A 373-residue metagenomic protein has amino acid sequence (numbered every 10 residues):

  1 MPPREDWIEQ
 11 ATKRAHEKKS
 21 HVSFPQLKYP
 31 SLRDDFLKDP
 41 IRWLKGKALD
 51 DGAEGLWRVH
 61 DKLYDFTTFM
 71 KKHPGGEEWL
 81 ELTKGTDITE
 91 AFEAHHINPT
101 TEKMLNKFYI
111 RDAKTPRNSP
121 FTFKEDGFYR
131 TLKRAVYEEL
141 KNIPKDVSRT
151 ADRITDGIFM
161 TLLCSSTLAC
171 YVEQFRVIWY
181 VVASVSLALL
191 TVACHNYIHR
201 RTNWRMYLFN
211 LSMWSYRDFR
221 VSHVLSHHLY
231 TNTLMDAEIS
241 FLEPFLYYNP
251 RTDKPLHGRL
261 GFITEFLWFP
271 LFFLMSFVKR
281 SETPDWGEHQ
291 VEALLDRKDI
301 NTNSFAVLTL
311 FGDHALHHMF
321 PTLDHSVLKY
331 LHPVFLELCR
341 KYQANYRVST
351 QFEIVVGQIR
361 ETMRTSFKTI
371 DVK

Functional and structural regions predicted by a protein language model:
M1-N142: B-type heme-binding environments
I41-L44, T67, R176-I178, W204-L208 (+1 more regions): Intrinsically disordered, low-complexity segments enriched in polar/charged residues with Gly/Pro, especially when
Y109-N118, E361-K373: A broadly tuned preference for mixed-charge, low-complexity surface segments
R117-S119, T150-D152, R347-E353: Short, flexible loop/turn segments with low-complexity composition
P120-Y129, R153-T161, F245-T252, G357-R364: Amphipathic alpha-helical surface "interface" segments used for docking/oligomerization or membrane association within
R134-E138, N142-M213: Well-ordered mid-protein domain cores that form the structural environment of catalytic cofactors
V182-D371: Membrane-embedded catalytic scaffold of the fatty acid hydroxylase/desaturase
